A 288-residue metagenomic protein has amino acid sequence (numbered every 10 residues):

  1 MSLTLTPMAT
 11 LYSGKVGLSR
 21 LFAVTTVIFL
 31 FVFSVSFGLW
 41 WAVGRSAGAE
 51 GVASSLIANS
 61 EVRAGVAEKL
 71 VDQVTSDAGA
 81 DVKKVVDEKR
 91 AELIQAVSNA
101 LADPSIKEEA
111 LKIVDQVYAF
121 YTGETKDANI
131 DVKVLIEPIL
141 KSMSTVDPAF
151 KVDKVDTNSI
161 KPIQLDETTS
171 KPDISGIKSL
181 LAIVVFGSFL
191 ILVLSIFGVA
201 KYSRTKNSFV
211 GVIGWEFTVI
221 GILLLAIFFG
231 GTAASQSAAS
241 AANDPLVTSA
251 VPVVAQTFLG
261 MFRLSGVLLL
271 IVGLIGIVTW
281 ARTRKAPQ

Functional and structural regions predicted by a protein language model:
S2-T25, K178-Q236, T279-Q288: Juxtamembrane interface at the cytosolic side of transmembrane helices
L5, F22-I177, G187-F189: Cytosolic/nucleoplasmic, non-transmembrane interface domains of endomembrane and organelle-membrane proteins
T25-F29, F33, E216-G221, L225 (+2 more regions): Alpha-helical transmembrane spans of integral membrane proteins, capturing the lipid-embedded, hydrophobic core of TM
L39-S46, F229-N243: Membrane-helix interface motif
V66, L70, V74, T218-I222 (+4 more regions): Hydrophobic, lipid-facing residues on alpha-helical transmembrane segments of integral membrane proteins
S179-F186, V253-G273: Hydrophobic alpha-helical transmembrane segments
L194, I271-G276: Hydrophobic alpha-helical transmembrane segments of polytopic membrane proteins
A233-L259: Membrane-helix boundary/interfacial segments in multi-pass membrane proteins
